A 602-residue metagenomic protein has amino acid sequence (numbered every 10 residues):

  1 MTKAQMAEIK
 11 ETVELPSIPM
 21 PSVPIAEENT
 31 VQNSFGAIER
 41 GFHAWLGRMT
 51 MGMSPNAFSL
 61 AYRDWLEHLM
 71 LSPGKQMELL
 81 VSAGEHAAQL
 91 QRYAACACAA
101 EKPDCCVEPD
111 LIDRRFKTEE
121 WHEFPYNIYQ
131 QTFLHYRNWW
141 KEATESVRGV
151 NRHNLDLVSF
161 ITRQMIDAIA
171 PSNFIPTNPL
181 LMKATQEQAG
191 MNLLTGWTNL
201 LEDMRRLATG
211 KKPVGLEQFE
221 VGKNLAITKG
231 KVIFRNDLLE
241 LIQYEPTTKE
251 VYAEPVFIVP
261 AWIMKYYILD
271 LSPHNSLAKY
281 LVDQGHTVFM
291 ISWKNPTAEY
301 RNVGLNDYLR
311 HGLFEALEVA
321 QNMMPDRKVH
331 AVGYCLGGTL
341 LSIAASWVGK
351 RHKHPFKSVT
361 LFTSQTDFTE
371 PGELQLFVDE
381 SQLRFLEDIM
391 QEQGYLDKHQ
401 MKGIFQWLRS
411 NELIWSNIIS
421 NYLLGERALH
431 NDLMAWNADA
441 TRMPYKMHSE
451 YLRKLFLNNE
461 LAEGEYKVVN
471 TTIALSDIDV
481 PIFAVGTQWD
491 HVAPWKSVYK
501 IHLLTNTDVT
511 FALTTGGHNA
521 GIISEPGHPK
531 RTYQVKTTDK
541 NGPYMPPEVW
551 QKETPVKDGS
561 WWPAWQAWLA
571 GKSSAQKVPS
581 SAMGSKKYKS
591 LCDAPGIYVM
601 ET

Functional and structural regions predicted by a protein language model:
M1-I242, V251-Y252, M264, H274 (+6 more regions): Amphipathic, low-complexity, repeat-rich surface-exposed segments
W140, T144-W197, L201, E318 (+5 more regions): Alpha/beta-hydrolase-fold enzymes
D270-V288: Short amphipathic alpha-helix adjacent to the substrate-entry channel of hydrolases
Y300-M324: Alpha/beta-hydrolase active-site loop
G333-G337, L341: Gly/Ala-rich beta-loop-alpha elbow adjacent to hydrolase catalytic centers
I478, A484-G486, D490: Short beta-strand/loop motif that positions the catalytic acidic residue of the alpha/beta-hydrolase fold
W489-A493, H518-A520: Acidic catalytic loop of the alpha/beta-hydrolase fold
P494-L504, T515: Short alpha-helix in the alpha/beta-hydrolase fold that links the catalytic acid
